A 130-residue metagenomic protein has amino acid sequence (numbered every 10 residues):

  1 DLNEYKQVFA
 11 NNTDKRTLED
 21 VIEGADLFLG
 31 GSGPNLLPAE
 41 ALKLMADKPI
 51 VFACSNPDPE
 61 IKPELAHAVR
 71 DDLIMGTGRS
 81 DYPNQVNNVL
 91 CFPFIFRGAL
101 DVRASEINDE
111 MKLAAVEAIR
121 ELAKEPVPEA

Functional and structural regions predicted by a protein language model:
D1-G33: Glycine-rich phosphate/diphosphate-binding loop of Rossmann-like nucleotide-binding domains
D1-N3, P38, N108: Ser/Thr-centered flexible coil motifs
V8-N11, F28, F52, F92 (+1 more regions): Aromatic-residue hotspot detector
A10-N12, G31-P34, D47, C54-P63: N-terminal Rossmann-like NAD(P) cofactor-binding subdomain of oxidoreductases, focused on the glycine-rich
V21-I22, L42-M45: A short, aliphatic-rich alpha-helical micro-motif
A25, K48-P49, D72: Short, well-ordered alpha-helix to beta-strand connector turns
S32-L42: Glycine/threonine-rich flexible loop motifs
A53-A130: Adenosine-phosphate binding glycine-rich loop
